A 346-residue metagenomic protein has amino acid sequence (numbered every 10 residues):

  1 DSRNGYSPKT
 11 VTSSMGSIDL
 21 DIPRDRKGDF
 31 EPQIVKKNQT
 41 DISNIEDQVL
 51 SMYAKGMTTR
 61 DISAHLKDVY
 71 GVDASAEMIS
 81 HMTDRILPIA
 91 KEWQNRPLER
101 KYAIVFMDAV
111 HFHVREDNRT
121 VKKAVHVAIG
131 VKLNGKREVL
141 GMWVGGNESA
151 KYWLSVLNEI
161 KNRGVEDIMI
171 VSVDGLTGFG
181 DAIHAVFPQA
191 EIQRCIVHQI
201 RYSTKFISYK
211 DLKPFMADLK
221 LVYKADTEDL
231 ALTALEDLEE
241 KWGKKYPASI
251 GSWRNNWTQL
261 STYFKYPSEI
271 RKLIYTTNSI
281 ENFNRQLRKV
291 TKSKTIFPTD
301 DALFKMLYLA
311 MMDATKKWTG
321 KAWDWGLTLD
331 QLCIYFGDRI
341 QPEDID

Functional and structural regions predicted by a protein language model:
D1-I18: N-terminal juxtadomain amphipathic helix that follows a signal peptide/anchor or precedes a small N-terminal auxiliary
T10, D21-R26, Q33-Q39, V72-A76 (+6 more regions): RNase H-like nuclease fold core
D41-I45, P214: Alpha-helix N-cap/N′ positions at the starts of helices
N44-G56: Short, amphipathic alpha-helical "recognition" segments used to contact nucleic acids or chromatin
R60-G71, L309: DNA-recognition alpha helix
I170-T177, A182-K220: Conserved beta-strand -> loop -> alpha-helix junction used to position metal-binding or nucleic-acid-contacting
P188, L221-D346: Acidic/histidine-rich catalytic cores and adjacent linkers of DNA breakage/strand-transfer/modification proteins
